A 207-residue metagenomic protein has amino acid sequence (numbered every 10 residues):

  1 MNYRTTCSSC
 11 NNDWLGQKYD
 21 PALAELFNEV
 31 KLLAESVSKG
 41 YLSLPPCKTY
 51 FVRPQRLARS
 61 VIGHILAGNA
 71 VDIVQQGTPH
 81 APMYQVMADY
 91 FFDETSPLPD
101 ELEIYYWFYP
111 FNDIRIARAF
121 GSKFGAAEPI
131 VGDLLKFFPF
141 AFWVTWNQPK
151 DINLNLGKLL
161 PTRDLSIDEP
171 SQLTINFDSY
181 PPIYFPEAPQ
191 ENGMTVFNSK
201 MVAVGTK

Functional and structural regions predicted by a protein language model:
M1-Y19: An N-terminal structural lobe/cap that precedes and organizes the functional/catalytic core across diverse proteins
S9-D13, E25, L44: Non-catalytic, beta-rich accessory domains that mediate macromolecular interactions or localization
N12, G16, L32, A67-V71: Alpha-helix capping at helix-to-loop junctions
Y19-N28: Short, glycine/acidic-rich hinge or "gate" loops at secondary-structure transitions that mediate conformational
N28-P45: Short microdomains enriched in Cys/His and/or Lys/Arg
L44-V61, S122-V131: Short, surface-exposed loop and linker segments with low hydrophobicity and enrichment for Pro/Ser/Thr
T49-A88: Short flanking/linker segments adjacent to small metal-binding domains or redox-active Cys/His motifs
V74-K207: C-terminal, charged low-complexity interaction regions
